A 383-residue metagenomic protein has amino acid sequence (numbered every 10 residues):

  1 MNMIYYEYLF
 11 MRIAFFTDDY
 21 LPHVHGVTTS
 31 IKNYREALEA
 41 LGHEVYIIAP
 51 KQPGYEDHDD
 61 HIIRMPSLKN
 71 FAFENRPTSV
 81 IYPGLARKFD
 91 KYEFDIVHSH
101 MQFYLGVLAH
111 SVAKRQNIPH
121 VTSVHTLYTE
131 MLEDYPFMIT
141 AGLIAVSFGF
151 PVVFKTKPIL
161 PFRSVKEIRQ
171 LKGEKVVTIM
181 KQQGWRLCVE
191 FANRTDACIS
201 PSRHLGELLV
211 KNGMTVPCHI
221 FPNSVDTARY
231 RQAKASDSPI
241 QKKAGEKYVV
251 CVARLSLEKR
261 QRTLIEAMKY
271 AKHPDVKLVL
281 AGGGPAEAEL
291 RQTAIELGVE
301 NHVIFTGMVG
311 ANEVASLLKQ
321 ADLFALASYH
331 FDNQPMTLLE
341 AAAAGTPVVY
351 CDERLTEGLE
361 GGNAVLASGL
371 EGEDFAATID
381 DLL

Functional and structural regions predicted by a protein language model:
I4-P66: N-terminal subdomain of nucleotide-sugar transferases
G149-K234, T306: Donor nucleotide-sugar binding/catalytic pocket of nucleotide-sugar-dependent glycosyltransferases
A192, M308-V309, S316-A321: Short alpha-helical donor nucleotide-sugar binding micro-motif in glycosyltransferases
D196, K319-N333: Acidic donor-binding loop of glycosyltransferase active sites
I199, Q241-M268, V279: Conserved donor-binding/catalytic core segment of Leloir-type glycosyltransferases
E289-V309: Nucleotide-activated donor-binding/catalytic signature segment of Leloir-type glycosyltransferases, i.e., the conserved
A343, P347-Y350: Short hydrophobic beta-strand element within catalytic cores of glycosyltransferases and related nucleotide-activated
G362-E373, D380-L383: Conserved acidic donor-binding segment of nucleotide-sugar-dependent glycosyltransferases
